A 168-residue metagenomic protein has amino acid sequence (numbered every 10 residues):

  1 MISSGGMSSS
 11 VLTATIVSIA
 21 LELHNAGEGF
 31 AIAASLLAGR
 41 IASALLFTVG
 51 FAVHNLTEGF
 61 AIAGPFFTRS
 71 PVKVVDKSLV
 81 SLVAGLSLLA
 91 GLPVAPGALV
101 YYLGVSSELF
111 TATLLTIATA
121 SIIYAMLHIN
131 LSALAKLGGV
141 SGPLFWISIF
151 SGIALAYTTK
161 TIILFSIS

Functional and structural regions predicted by a protein language model:
M1-S168: Intrinsically disordered, metal-sensing/regulatory segments
